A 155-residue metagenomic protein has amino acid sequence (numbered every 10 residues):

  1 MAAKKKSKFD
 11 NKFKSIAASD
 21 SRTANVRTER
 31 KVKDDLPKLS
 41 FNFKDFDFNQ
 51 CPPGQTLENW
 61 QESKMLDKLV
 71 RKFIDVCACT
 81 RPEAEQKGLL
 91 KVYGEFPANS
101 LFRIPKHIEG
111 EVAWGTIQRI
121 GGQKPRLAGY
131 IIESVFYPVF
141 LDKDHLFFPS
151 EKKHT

Functional and structural regions predicted by a protein language model:
M1-Q123, V135-T155: Basic, Lys/Arg-enriched alpha-helical interface segments
R126: Short, mixed charged/polar active-site loops that provide acid/base catalysis or chelate metal/phosphate cofactors
